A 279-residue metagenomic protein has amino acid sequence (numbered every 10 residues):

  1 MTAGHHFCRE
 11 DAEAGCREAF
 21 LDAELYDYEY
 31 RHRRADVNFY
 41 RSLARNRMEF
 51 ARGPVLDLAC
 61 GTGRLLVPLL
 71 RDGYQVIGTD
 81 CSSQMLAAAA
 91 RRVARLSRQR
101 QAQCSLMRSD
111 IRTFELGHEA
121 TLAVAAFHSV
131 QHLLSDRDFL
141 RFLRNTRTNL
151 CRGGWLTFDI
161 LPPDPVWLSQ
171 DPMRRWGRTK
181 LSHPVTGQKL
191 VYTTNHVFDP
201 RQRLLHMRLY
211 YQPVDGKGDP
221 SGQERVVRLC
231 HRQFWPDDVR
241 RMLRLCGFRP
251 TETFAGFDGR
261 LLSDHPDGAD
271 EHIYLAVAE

Functional and structural regions predicted by a protein language model:
T2-G53: Conserved class I S-adenosyl-L-methionine
A59-G61: Class I SAM-dependent methyltransferase "Motif I" SAM/SAH-binding loop
L66-T113: Class I SAM-dependent methyltransferase SAM/SAH-binding core
E115-L122: A short acidic, Gly/Pro-enriched loop at the edge of an enzyme's catalytic core that lines a small-molecule cofactor
V124-H128: Residues lining the SAM
L140-R152: A short glycine-rich, Lys/Arg-flanked "PGG" loop and its adjoining helix->strand segment in the class I
F158-R240: SAM-dependent methyltransferase
C230-E279: C-terminal lobe and adjacent flexible extensions of AdoMet/dcAdoMet transferase-like proteins
